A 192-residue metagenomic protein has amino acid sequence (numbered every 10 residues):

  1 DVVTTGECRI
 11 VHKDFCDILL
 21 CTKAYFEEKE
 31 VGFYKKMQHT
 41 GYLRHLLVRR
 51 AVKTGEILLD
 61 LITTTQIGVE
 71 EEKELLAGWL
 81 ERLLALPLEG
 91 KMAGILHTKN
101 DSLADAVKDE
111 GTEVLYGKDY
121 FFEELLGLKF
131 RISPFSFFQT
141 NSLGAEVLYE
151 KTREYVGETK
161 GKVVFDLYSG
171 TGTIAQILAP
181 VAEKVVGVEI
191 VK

Functional and structural regions predicted by a protein language model:
D1-K192: Accessory RNA-recognition modules of RNA-modification enzymes
